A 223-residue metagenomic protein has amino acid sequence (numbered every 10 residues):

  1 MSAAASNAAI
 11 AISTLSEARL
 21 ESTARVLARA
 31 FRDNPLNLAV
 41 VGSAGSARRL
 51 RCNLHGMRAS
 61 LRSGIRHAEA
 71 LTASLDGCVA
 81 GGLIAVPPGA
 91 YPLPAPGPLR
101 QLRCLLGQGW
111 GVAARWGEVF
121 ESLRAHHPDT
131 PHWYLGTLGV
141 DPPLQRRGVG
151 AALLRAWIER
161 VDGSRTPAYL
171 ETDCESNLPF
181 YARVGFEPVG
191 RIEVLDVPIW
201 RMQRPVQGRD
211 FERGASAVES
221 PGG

Functional and structural regions predicted by a protein language model:
M1-E21, R29, E212: Conserved N-terminal entry element of GNAT/NAT acetyltransferase domains
C52-T72, P128-Y134: A short helix-loop-beta-strand connector motif used in the catalytic cores of GNAT acetyltransferases and, in some
R66-L83, D141: Conserved beta-hairpin
V79-G139, Q145: Conserved acyl-donor/pantetheine-binding loop and adjacent beta-alpha core of acyl/acetyltransferases and related
P131-W133, R160-D173: Conserved GNAT acetyl-CoA-binding A-motif
V140, R146-E159, R183: Conserved acetyl-CoA-binding loop-helix of GNAT-fold acetyltransferases
A151, G163-R165, C174-R191, L195-P198: Conserved active-site alpha-helix within GNAT-family acetyltransferase domains
T166-E175, V194-G223: C-terminal "cap" of GNAT-fold acetyltransferases
